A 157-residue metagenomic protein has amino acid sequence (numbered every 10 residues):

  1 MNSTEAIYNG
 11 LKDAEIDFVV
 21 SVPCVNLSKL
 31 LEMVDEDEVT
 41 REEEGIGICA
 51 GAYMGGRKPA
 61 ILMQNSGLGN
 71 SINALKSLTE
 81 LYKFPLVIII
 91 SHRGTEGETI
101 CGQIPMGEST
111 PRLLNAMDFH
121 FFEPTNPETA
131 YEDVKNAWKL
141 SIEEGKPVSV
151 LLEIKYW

Functional and structural regions predicted by a protein language model:
M1-W157: Thiamine diphosphate
